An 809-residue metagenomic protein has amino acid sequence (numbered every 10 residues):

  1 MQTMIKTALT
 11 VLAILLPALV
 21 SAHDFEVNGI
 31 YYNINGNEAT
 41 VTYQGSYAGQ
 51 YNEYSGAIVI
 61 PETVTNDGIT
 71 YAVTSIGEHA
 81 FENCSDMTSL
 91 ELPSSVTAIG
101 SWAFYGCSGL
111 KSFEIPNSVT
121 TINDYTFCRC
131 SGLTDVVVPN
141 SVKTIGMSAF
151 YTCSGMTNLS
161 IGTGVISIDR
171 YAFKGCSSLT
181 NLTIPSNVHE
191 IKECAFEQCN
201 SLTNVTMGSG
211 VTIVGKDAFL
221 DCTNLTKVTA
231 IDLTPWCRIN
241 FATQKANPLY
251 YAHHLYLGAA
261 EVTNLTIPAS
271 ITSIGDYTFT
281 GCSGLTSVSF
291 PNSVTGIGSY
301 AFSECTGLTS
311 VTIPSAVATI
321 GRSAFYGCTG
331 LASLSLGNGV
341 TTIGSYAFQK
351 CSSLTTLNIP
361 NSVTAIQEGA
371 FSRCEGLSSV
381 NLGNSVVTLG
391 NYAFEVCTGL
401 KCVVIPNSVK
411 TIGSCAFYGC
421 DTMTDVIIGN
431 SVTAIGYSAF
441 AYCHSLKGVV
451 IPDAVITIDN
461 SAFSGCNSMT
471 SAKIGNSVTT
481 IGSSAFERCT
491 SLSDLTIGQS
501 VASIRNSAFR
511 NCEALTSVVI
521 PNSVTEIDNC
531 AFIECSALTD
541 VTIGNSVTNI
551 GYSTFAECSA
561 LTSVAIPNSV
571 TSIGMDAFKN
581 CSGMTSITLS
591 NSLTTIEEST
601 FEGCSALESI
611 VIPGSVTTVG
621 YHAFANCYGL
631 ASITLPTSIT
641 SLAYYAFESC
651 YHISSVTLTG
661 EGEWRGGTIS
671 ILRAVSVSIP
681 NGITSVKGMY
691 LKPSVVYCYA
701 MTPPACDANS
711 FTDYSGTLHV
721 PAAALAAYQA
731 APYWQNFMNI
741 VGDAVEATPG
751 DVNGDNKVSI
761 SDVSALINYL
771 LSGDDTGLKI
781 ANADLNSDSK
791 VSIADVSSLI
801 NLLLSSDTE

Functional and structural regions predicted by a protein language model:
M1-D24: Sec-dependent, cleavable N-terminal signal peptides
A13, P17, D743-E809: Cellulosome-associated attachment modules in secreted, modular CAZymes
S21-G49: GGW-centered surface loops in extracellular recognition modules
H23-I34, I267, L658, G662 (+1 more regions): Disulfide-bonded cysteine-rich modules in secreted/extracellular proteins, activating on the conserved Cys frameworks
N35-N37, E53-S75, S85-A98, S108-T121 (+27 more regions): Structural signature of tandem-repeat unit edges
G77-A80, G100-Y105, N123-C128, G146-Y151 (+24 more regions): Consensus positions within tandem repeat domains that build extended binding/scaffold surfaces
D707-F711: Small/polar residue-rich beta-strand/coil "junction" motifs that cap repeat-based extracellular fibers
A730-A747: A recurrent domain-boundary module in secreted/ectodomain proteins
